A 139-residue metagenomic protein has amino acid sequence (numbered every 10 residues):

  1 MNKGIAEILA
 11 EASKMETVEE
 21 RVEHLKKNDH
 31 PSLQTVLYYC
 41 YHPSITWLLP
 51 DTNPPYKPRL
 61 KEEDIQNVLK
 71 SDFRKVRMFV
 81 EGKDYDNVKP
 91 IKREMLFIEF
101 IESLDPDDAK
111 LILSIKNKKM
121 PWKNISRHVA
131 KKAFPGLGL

Functional and structural regions predicted by a protein language model:
M1-L139: N-terminal nucleic-acid-engaging modules of covalent nucleotidyltransferase systems
